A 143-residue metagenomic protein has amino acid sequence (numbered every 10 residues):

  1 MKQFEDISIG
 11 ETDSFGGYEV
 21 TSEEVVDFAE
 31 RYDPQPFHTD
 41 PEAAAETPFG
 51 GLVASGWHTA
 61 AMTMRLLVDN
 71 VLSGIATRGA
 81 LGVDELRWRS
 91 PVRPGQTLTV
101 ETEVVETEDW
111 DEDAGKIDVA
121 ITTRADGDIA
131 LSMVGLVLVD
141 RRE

Functional and structural regions predicted by a protein language model:
M1-L81: Hot-dog-fold acyl-thioester-processing enzymes
K2-S8, W88, V92-E143: HotDog/MaoC-like acyl-thioester-processing domains
D69-V100: Mid-chain, well-packed structural core segment of small domains
